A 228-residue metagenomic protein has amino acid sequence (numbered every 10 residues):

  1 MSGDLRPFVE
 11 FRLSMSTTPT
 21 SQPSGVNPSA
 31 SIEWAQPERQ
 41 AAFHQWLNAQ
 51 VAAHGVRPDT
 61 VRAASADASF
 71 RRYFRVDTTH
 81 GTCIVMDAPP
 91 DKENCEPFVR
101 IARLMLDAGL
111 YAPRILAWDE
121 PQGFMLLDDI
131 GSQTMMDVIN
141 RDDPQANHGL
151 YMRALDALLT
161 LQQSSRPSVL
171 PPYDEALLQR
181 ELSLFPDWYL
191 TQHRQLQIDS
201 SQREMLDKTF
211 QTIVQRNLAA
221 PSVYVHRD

Functional and structural regions predicted by a protein language model:
F8-F11: Aromatic (phenylalanine/tyrosine) cluster motif
S16-P19, G25-V56: Juxta-kinase regulatory segment immediately upstream of eukaryotic protein kinase catalytic domains
F43, Q50-A53, R166-P172, A176-L177 (+1 more regions): An alpha-helical support segment within catalytic cores of ATP-dependent transferases
H54-T60, P97-F98, K208: Short Pro/Gly-enriched beta-strand edge/turn motifs at strand-loop
V56-F74: ATP-binding glycine-rich phosphate-binding loop
A64, F74-E175, L184, T191-R194 (+1 more regions): ATP-binding pocket architecture of kinase catalytic cores
D228: Conserved catalytic-loop position in the HRD/HxD motif
